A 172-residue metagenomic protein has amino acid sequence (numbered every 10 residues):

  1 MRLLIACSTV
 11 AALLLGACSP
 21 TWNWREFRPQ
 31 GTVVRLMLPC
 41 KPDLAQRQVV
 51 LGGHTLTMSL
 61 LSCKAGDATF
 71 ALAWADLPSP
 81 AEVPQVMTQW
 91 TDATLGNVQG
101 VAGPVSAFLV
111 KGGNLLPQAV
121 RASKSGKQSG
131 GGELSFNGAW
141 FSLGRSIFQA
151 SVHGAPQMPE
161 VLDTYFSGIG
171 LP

Functional and structural regions predicted by a protein language model:
M1-V10: Bacterial N-terminal signal peptides that target proteins for export
L14-A17: C-terminal motif of bacterial Sec signal peptides marking the signal peptidase cleavage site
S19-T21: Bacterial signal peptide processing site
E26-V50, H54, A65-G66: Post-signal peptide N-terminal segment of mature Sec-exported envelope proteins
K41-L60, D92-L143: Signature of long, low-cysteine stretches enriched in small and polar/charged residues
P42-L44, V86-A102, L143-P172: Surface-exposed amphipathic alpha-helical segments
M58-Q89, F148-S151: A short acidic-to-branched-hydrophobic micro-motif
